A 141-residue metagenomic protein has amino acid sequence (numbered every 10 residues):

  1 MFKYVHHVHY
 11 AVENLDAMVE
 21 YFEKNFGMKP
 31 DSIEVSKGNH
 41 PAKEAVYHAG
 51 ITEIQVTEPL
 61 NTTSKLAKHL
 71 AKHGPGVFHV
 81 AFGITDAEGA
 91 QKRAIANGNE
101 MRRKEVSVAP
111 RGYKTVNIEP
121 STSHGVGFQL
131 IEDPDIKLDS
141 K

Functional and structural regions predicted by a protein language model:
M1, A45-V46, Q55, Q91-K141: Vicinal oxygen chelate
M1-V19, N25, P75-F82, I131-K141: N-terminal beta-strand motif that seeds the catalytic metal site of vicinal oxygen chelate
V5-E13, A45-G50, A67-G89, R93 (+1 more regions): Vicinal oxygen chelate
N14-P30, K92-N97: Amphipathic alpha-helical segments
G27-A49, E53, N117-E119: N-terminal strand-loop-strand beta-hairpin
D31-I33, T63-K68: A short, acidic/glycine-rich surface segment
P59-N61: Short, conserved turn/kink motifs that form compact alpha/beta structural patches or helix kinks used as
